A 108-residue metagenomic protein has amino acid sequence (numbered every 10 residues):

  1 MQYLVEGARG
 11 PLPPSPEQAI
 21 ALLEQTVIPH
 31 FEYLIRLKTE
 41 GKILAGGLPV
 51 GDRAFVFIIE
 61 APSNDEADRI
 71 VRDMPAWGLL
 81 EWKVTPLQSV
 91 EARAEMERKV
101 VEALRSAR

Functional and structural regions predicted by a protein language model:
M1-R108: Conserved, structured core segments of small domains
